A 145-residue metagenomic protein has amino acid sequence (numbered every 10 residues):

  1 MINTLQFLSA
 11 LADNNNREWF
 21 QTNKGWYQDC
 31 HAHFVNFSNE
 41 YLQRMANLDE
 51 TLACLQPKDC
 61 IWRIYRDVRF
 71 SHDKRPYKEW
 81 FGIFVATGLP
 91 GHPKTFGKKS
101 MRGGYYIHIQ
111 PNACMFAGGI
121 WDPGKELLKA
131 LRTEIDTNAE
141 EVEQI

Functional and structural regions predicted by a protein language model:
F7, N23-W26, A117, L131: Short, hydrophobic/aromatic alpha-helical segments in well-folded domains
F7-A10, R44, E134, I145: Residues that form generic nucleotide/phosphate-binding pockets
S9-Y65: Active-site acidic/histidine clusters and adjacent loop/turn architecture that either coordinate catalytic ions
D67-T137: Aromatic- and glycine-enriched beta-alpha-beta binding-site module
A139-I145: Extended, acidic-biased charged interface segments
